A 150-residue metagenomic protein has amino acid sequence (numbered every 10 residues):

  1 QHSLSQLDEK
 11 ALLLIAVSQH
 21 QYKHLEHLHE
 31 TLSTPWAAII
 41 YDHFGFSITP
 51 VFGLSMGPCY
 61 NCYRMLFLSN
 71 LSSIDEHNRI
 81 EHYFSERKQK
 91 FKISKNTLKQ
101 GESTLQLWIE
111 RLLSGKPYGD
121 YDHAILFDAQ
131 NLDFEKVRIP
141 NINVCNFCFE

Functional and structural regions predicted by a protein language model:
Q1-E9: A short, well-structured beta->alpha microelement
E9-E150: Glycine-rich phosphate/adenylate-binding loop
